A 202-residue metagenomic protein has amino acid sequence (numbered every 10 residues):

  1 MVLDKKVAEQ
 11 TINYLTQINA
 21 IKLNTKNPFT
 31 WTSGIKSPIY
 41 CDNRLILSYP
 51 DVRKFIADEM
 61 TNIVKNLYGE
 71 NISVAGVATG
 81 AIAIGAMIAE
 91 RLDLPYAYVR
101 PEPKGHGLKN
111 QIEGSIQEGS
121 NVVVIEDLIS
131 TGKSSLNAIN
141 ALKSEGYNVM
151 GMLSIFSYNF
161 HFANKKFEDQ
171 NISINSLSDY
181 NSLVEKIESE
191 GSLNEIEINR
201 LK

Functional and structural regions predicted by a protein language model:
M1-L67: Active-site-facing substrate-recognition patch
V2-Y14, N140-K202: PRPP-dependent phosphoribosyltransferase catalytic core
M60-I72, I139-E145: Phosphate/pyrophosphate-binding loops at sites that engage ATP/ADP/AMP, CoA/4′-phosphopantetheine, polyphosphate
G69-G80, L153: Short glycine-rich phosphate-binding loop at a beta-alpha junction
I72, S120, M150: Conserved acidic residues
G85-V123, T131-N137: Short, glycine/charge-rich flexible loops or terminal/linker lids adjacent to PRPP-binding catalytic cores
